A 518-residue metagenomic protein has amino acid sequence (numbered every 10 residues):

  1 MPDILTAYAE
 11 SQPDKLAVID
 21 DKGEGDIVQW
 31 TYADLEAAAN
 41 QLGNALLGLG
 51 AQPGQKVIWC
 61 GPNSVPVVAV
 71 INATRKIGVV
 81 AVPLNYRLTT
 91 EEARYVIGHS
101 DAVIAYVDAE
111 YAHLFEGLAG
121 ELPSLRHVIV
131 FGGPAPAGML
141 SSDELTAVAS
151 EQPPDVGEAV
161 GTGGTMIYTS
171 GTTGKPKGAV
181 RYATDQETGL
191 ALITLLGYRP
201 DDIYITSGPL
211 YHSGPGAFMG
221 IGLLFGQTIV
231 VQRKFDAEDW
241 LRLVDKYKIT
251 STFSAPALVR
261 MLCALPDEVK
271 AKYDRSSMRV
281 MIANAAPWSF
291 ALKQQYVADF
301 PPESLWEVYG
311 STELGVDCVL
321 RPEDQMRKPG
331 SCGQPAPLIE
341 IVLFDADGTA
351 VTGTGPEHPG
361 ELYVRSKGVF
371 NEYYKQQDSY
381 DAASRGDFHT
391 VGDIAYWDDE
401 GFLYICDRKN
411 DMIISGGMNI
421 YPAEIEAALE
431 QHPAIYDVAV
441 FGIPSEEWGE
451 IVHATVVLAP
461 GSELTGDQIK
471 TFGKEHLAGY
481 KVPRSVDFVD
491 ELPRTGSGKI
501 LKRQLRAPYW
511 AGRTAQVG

Functional and structural regions predicted by a protein language model:
P13-L16, A135-P136, A147-Y168, K175 (+1 more regions): Conserved pre-ATP/AMP-binding loop-to-beta segment of ANL
D14-S64, V68-N72, T89-R94: Conserved AMP-binding/adenylate-forming core of the ANL superfamily
Q29-A33, G164-T188: Conserved AMP-binding A3 loop
G48-L49, N72, K76-V148, E158 (+1 more regions): Structural core segment of the AMP-binding/adenylate-forming
K56, P62-V82, Y86-T90, G98-I104 (+3 more regions): A short helix-loop-beta submotif of the ANL/AMP-binding
V67, L88, R94, A105-V107 (+12 more regions): AMP-binding/adenylate-forming catalytic core of the ANL superfamily
I167, L224, T250-F253, C263 (+2 more regions): Gly/Ser/Thr-rich phosphate-binding loop
E187-I203, S207, Y211-S251, L265: Conserved AMP-binding/adenylation subdomain of ANL enzymes
